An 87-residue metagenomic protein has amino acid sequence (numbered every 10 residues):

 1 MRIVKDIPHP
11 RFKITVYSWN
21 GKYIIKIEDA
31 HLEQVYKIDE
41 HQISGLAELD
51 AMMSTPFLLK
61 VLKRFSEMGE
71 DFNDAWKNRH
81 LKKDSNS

Functional and structural regions predicted by a protein language model:
M1-V4, S85-S87: Short, Lys/Arg-enriched, disordered terminal segments
R2-D39: N-terminal acidic leader/helix
Q42-S87: Mixed-charge, Lys/Arg-enriched low-complexity segments
